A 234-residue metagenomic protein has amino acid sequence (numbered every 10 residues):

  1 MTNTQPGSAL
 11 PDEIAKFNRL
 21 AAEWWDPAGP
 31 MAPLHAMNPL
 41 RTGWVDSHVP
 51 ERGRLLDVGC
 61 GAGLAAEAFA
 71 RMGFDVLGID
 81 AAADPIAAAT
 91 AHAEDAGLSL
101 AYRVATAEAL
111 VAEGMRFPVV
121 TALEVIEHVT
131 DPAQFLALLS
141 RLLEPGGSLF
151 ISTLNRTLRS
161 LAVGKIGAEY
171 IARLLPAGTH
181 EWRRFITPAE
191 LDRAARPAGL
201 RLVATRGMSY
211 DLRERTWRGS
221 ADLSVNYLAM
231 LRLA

Functional and structural regions predicted by a protein language model:
M1-W25: N-terminal, positively charged/glycine-rich alpha-helical extensions of SAM-dependent methyltransferases
W25, A168-A177: Short glycine/proline- and charge-enriched loop/turn segments that cap or connect secondary-structure elements
D26-V45: Conserved SAM-binding loop and adjacent beta-strand
T42-V49, G53-L158, P188, A229-L231: Conserved SAM-binding loop
F150-A172: Conserved class I S-adenosyl-L-methionine
R173-E190: Acceptor-substrate binding/catalytic loop of class I
R201-D211: Conserved S-adenosyl-L-methionine
T216-A234: Core SAM-dependent methyltransferase catalytic element
